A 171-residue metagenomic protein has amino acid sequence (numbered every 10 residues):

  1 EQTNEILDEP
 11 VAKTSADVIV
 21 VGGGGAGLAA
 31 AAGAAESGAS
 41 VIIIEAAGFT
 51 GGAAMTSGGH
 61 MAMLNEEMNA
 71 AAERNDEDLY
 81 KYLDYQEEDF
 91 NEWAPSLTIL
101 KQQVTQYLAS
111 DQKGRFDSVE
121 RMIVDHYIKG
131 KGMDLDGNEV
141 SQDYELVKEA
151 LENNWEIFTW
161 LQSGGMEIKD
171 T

Functional and structural regions predicted by a protein language model:
Q2-P10: Extended, non-globular alpha-helical segments
Q2-T3, A16, I43, D143: Generic, low-specificity signal for short hydrophobic/alpha-helical stretches with a mild N-terminal bias, encompassing
L7, F49-T171: Conserved N-terminal/central alpha/beta ligand/cofactor-binding core
E9-A26, I42: Beta1/beta-strand and adjacent pyrophosphate-binding region of the FAD-binding site in flavoprotein oxidoreductases
A26-A29, F49: Conserved Rossmann-like nucleotide-cofactor binding loop
A34: Aromatic pocket-lining residues of Rossmann-like dinucleotide-binding sites
